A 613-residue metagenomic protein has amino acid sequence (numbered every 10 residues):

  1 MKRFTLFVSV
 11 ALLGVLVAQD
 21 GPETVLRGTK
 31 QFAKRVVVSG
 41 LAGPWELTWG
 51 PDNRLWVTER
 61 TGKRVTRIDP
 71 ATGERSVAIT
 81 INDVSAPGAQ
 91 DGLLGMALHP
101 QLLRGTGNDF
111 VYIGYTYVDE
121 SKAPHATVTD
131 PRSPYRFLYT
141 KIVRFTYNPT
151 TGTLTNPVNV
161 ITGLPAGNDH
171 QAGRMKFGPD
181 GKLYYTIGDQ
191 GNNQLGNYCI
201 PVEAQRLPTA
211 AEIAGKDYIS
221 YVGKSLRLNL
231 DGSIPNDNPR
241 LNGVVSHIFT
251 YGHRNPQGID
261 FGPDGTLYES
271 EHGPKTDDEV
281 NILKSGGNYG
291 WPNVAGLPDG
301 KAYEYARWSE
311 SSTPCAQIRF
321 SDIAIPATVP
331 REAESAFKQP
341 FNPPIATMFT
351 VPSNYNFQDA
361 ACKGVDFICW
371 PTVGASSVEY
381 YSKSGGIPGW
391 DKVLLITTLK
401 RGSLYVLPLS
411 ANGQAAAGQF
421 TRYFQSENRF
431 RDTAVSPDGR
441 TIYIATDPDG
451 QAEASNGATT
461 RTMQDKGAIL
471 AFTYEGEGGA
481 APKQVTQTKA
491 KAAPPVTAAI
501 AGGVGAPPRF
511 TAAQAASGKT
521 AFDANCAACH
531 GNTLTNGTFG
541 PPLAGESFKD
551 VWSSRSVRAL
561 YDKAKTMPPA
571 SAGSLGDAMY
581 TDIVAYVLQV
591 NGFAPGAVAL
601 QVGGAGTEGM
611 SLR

Functional and structural regions predicted by a protein language model:
G21-T24, G62, D91-L93, Q101-G105 (+5 more regions): Beta-propeller domain segments
V38, F510-N536, M579: Sequence/structural segment immediately N-terminal to covalent heme-attachment motifs in c-type and related
W45-T48, A97, K176, D260 (+2 more regions): Conserved beta-strand position repeated across blades of beta-propeller domains
R54-T58, G105, D109-G114, K182-T186 (+3 more regions): Conserved beta-propeller blade signature
R75-D83, P256, K519, T533-T566: Gly/Gly-Pro-rich "capping" loops immediately C-terminal to redox-active cysteine motifs in periplasmic/lumenal
H125-K176: Asp-box/WD-like beta-propeller blade repeats and closely related beta-sheet repeat scaffolds
H125-R132, N156, G478-P495, A501-G505 (+2 more regions): Flexible coil segments in periplasmic/lumen-exposed cytochrome c-class electron-transfer proteins
H253, A416-S436: Conserved blade-ending motifs and adjacent loop-strand segments that build the rim/top face of beta-propeller domains
